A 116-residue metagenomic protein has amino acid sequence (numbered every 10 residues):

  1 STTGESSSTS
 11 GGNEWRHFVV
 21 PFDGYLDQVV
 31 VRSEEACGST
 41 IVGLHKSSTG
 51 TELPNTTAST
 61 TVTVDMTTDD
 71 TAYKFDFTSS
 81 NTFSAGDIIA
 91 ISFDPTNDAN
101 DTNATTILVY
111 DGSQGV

Functional and structural regions predicted by a protein language model:
S1-S48, F93-V116: Beta-sheet-rich sandwich/jelly-roll-like modules and their strand-loop junctions
S8-G11, M66-D70, G86, N103: Short linear sequence motifs
G12-W15, D70-K74, S80, A90 (+1 more regions): Generic intrinsically disordered, low-complexity segments enriched for polar/acidic and small residues
R32-A85: Terminal beta-strand-rich extracellular "head" domains that mediate receptor/glycan or other ligand binding
S79-N97: Noncatalytic modules at the cell exterior or secretory-pathway interfaces, chiefly beta-strand-rich lectin/adhesion
